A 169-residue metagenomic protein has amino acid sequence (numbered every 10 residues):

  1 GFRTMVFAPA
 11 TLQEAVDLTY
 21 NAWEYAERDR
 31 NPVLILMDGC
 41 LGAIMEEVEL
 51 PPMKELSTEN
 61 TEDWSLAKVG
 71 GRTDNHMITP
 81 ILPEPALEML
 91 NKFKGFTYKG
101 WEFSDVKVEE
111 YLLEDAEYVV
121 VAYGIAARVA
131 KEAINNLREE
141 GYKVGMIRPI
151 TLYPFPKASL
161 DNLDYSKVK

Functional and structural regions predicted by a protein language model:
G1, Y25-D29, V33, A43 (+2 more regions): Solvent-exposed alpha-helices and their adjacent loops that cap or buttress functional pockets in soluble metabolic
G1-L34, D38: Conserved thiamine diphosphate
P9-T11, M37-C40, V69, Y123 (+1 more regions): Fold-independent oxyanion-binding glycine-rich loops and adjacent beta-strand/coil segments at enzyme active sites
E14, L41-A43, Y153-P154: Short gly/pro/ser/thr-enriched loop/turn and capping motifs at secondary-structure boundaries
E14-Y25, E88, K92, E132 (+1 more regions): Alpha-helical scaffold segments in soluble metabolic enzymes
D17-Y20, I44-P51, A133, S159: Short acidic, glycine/serine/threonine-rich loops at helix termini
R30-E110: Conformationally flexible catalytic loops at phosphate/diphosphate-handling active centers
G95-K169: Thiamine diphosphate
